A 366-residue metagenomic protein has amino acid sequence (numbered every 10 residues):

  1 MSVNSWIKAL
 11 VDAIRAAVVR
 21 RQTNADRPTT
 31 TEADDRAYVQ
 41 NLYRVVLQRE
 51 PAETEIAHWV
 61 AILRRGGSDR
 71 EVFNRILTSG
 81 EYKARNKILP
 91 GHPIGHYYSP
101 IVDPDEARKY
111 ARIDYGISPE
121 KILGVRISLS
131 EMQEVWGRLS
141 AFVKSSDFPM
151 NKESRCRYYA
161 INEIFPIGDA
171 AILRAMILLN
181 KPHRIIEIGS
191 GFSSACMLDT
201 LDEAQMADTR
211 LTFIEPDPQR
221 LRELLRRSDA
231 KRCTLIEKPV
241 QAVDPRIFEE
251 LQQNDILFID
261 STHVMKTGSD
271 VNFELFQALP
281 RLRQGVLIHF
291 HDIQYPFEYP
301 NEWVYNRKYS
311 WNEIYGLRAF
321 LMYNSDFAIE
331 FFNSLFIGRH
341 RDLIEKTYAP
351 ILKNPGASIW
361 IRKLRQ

Functional and structural regions predicted by a protein language model:
S5-K87: Substrate/cofactor-recognition hotspot
V11, R27, K83-H289, I293-Q366: A short alpha-helical cap/connector motif
